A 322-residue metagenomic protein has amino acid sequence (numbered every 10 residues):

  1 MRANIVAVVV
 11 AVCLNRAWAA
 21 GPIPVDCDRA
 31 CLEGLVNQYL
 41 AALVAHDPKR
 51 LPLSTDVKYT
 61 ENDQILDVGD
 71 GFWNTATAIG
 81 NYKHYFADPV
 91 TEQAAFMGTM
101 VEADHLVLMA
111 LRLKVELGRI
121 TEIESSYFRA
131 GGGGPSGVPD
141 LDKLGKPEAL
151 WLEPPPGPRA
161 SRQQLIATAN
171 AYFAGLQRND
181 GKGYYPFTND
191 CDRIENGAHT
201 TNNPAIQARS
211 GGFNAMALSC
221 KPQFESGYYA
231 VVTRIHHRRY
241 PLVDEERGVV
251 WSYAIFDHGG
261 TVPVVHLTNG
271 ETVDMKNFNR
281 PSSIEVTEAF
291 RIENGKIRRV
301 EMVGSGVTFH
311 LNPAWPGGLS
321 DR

Functional and structural regions predicted by a protein language model:
M1-V6: Bacterial N-terminal signal peptides that target proteins for export
A7-R16: Bacterial N-terminal signal peptides
R16-R322: C-terminal and inter-domain tail/linker signature
